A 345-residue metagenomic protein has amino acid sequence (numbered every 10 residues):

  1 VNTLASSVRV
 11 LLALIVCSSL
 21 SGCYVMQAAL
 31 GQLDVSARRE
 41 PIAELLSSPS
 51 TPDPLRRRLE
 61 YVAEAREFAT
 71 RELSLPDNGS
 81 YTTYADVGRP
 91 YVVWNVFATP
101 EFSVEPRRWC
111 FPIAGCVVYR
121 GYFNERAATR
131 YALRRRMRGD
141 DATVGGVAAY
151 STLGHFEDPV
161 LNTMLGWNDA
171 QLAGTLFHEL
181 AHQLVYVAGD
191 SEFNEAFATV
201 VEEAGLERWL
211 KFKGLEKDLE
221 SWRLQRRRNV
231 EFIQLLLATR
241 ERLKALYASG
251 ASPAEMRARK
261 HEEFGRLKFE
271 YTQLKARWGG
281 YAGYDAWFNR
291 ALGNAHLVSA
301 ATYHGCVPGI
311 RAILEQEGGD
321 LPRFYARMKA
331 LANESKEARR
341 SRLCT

Functional and structural regions predicted by a protein language model:
V1-L11: Bacterial N-terminal signal peptides that target proteins for export
C17-L20: Bacterial Sec-type N-terminal signal peptides, specifically the leucine/valine-rich hydrophobic h-region
A28-L55: Post-signal peptide N-terminal segment of mature Sec-exported envelope proteins
V35, S48, L55-V62, G121-A128 (+7 more regions): Solvent-exposed, acidic/flexible segments
S47-T51, E60, E64-S74, A181-V185 (+6 more regions): Sec-exported extracytoplasmic/periplasmic mature domains
A65-N229: Acidic/His-rich structured neighborhood in mature extracellular/periplasmic domains
I233-T345: Pan-zinc metallopeptidase signature
